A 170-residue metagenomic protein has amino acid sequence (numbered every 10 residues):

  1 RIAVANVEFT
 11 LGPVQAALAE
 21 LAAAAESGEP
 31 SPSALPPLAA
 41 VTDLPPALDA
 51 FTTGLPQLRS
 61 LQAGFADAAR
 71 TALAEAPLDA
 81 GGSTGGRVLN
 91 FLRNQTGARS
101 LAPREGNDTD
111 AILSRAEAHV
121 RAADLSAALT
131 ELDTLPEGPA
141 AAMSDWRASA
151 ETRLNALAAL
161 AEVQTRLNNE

Functional and structural regions predicted by a protein language model:
R1-E170: Polar alpha-helical coiled-coil and adjacent low-complexity
